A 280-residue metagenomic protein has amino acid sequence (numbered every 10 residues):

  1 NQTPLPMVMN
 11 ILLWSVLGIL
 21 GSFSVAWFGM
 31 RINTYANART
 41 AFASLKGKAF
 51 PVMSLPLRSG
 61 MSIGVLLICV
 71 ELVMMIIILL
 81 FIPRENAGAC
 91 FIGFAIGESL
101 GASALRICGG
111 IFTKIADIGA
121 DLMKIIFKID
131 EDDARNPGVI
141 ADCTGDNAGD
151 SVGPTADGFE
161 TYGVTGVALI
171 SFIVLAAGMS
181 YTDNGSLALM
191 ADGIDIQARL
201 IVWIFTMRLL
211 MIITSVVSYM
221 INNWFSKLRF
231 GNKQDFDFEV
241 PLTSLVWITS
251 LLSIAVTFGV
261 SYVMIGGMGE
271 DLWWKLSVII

Functional and structural regions predicted by a protein language model:
N1-I280: Hydrophobic packing and interface segments
